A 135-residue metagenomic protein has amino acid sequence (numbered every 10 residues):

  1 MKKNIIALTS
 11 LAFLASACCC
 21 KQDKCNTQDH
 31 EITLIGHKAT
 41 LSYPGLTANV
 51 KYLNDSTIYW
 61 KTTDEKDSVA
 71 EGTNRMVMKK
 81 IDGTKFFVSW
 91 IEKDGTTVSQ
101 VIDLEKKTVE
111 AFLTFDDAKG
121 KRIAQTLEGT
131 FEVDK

Functional and structural regions predicted by a protein language model:
M1-N4: Positively charged n-region of N-terminal signal peptides that target proteins for export
I6-L11: Sec-dependent N-terminal signal peptides
A15-C19: C-terminal motif of bacterial Sec signal peptides marking the signal peptidase cleavage site
C25-A48: Tryptophan-anchored aromatic micro-motifs
T33-T40, D55-Y59, D82-V88, E110: Short, hydrophobic/aromatic-rich segments at coil-to-beta transitions
G45, S89-K135: Beta-sheet ligand-binding and adhesion/scaffold domains
T47-K79: N-terminal glycine/threonine-rich, aromatic-flanked beta-hairpin/loop signature
K66-D103: Contiguous, well-ordered beta-strand patches that form the walls/edges of small beta-barrel/beta-sandwich domains
